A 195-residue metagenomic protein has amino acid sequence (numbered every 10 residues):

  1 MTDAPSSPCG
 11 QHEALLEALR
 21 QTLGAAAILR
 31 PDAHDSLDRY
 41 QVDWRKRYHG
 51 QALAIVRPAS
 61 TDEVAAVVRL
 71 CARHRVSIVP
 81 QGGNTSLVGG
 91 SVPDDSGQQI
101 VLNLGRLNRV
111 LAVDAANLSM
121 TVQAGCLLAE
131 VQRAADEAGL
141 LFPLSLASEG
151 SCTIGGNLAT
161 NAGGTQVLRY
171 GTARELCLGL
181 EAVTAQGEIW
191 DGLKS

Functional and structural regions predicted by a protein language model:
M1-R69, S86-L118, R133, A147: N-terminal flexible segment immediately upstream of the FAD-binding catalytic core in FAD-dependent oxidoreductases
Q11-T22, V76-S86, G125, A129-Q132 (+1 more regions): Short charge-dense sequence patches
A26-I28, L53-I55, R75-V79, T85-S86 (+6 more regions): Structural motif
H49, A72-H74, Q81-G83, C152 (+1 more regions): Short, basic and Ser/Thr-rich N-terminal targeting/leader segments
R109-S195: FAD-binding subdomain of flavoenzyme oxidoreductases
